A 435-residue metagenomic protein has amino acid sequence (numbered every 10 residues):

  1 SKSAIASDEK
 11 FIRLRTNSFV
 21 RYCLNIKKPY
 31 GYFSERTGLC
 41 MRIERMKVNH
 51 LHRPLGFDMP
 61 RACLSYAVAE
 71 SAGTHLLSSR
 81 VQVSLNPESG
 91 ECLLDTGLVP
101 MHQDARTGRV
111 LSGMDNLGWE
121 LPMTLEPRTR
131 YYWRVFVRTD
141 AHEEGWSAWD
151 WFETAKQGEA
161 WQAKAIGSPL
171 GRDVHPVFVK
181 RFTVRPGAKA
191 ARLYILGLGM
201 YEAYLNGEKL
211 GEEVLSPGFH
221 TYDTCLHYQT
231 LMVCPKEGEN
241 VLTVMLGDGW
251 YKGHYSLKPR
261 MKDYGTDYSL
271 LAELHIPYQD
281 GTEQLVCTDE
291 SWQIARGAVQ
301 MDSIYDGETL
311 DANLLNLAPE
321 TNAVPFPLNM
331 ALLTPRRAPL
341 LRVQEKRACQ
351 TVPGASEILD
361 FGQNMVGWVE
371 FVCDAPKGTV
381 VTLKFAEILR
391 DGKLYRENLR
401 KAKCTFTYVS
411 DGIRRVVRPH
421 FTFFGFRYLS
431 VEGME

Functional and structural regions predicted by a protein language model:
S1-F11: Short alpha-helix boundary/capping segments
A4-A6, T16, T37: Ala/Thr-enriched low-complexity intrinsically disordered regions
K10, N17-S18, N25: Short, linear, compositionally biased motifs with a strong N-terminal bias
R15, Y32: Short Gly/Ser/Thr- and charged-rich N-terminal loops/segments that act as flexible capping/hinge elements
G38-R130, R134-E435: Extracellular/oxidizing-compartment recognition motifs
